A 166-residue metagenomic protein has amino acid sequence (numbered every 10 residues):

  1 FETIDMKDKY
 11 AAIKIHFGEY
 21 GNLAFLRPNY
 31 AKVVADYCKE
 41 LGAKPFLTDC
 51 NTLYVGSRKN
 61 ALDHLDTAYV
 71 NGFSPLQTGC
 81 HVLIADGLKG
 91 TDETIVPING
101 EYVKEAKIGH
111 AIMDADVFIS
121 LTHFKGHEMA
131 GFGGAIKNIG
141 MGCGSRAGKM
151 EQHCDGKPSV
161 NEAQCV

Functional and structural regions predicted by a protein language model:
F1-V166: N-terminal and secondary-structure boundary signal
